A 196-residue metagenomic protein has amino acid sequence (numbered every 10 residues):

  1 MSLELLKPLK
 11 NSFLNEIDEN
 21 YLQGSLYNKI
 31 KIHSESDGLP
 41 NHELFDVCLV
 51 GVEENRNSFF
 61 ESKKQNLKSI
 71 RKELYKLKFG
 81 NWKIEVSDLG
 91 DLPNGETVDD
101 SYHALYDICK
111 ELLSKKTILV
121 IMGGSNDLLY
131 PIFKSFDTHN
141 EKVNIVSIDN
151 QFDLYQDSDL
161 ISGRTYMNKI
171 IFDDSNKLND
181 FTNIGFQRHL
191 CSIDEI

Functional and structural regions predicted by a protein language model:
S2-L49, E54-I196: Conserved alpha-helical scaffold segments that buttress catalytic/binding sites
